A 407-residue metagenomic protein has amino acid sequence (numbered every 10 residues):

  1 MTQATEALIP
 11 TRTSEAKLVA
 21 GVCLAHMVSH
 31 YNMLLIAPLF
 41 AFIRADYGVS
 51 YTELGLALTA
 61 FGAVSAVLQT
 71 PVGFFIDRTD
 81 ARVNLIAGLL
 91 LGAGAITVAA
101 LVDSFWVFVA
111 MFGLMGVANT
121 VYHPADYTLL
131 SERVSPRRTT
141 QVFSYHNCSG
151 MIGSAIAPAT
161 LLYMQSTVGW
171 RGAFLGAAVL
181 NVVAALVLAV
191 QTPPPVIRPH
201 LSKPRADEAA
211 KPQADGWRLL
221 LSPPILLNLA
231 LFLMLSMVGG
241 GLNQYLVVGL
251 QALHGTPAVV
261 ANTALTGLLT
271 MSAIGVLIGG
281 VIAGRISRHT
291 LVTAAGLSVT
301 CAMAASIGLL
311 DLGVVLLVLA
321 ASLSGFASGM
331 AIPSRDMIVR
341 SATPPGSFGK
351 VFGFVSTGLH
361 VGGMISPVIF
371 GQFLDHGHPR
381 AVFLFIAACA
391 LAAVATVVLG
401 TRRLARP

Functional and structural regions predicted by a protein language model:
T2-T13, V196-L227: Juxtamembrane intracellular "pre-TM" segments in multi-pass secondary transporters
I36-A37, P224-L269, A273: Extracytoplasmic gate region of multi-pass secondary transporters
V67-D103: Conserved MFS/SLC helix-loop-helix module at the cytosolic interface between two early adjacent transmembrane helices
L68-D80, V276-R288, L374: Helix-to-loop junctions at the C-terminal end of transmembrane segments in multipass secondary transporters
R78-L89, R285-L297: Cytoplasmic membrane-interface "Motif A"-like loop-to-helix N-cap segments of 12-TM Major Facilitator Superfamily
M111-G150: Cytoplasmic helix-loop-helix junction between adjacent transmembrane helices in 12-TM secondary transporters
H146-P194: Helix-loop-helix hairpin linking two adjacent transmembrane segments in secondary transporters
H289-R335: C-terminal transmembrane helical hairpin of 12-TM major facilitator-type secondary transporters
